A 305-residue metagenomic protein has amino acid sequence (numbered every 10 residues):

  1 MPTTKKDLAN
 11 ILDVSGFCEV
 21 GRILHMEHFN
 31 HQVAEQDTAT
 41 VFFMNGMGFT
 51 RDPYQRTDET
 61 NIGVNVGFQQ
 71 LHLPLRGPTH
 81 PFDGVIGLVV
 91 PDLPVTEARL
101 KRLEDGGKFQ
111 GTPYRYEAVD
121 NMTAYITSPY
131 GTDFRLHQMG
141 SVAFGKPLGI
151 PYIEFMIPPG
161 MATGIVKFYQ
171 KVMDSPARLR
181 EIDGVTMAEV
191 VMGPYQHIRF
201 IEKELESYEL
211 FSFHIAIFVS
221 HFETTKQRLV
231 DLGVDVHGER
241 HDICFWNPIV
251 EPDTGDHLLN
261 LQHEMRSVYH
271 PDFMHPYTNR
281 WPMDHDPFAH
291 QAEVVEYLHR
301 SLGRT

Functional and structural regions predicted by a protein language model:
M1-R22, H28, D52-Q55, E97-M156 (+3 more regions): Vicinal oxygen chelate
D7-V90: An N-terminus-focused feature that recognizes amino-terminal "leader" regions
Q32, G87-P91, M156, A216-S220: Short hydrophobic/aromatic beta-strand micro-patches that form the beta-sheet surface supporting nucleotide- or nucleic
Q36-D37, L93-P94, A162, F222-E223: Residues at or immediately preceding the N-termini of alpha-helices
A39-G46, L100, G131, I165-V172 (+1 more regions): Conserved active-site tyrosine of GNAT-family acetyltransferases
P81-D83, L148-I150, L210: Short, solvent-exposed loop/turn segments at the edges of secondary structure
P151-Y152, M156-S175: Hydrophobic, aromatic-enriched interface-forming segments
S212-H214: Acyl-donor binding region in acyl/amide transferases
